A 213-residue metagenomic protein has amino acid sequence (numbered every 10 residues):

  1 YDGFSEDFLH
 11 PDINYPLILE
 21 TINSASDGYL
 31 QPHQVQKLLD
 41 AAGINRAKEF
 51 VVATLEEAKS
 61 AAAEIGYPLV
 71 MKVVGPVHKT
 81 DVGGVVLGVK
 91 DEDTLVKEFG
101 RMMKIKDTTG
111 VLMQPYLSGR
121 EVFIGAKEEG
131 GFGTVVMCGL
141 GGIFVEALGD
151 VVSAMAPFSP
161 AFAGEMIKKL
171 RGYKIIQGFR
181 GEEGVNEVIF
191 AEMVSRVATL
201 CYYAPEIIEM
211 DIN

Functional and structural regions predicted by a protein language model:
Y1-I212: ATP-dependent carboxylate/acyl-activation modules
